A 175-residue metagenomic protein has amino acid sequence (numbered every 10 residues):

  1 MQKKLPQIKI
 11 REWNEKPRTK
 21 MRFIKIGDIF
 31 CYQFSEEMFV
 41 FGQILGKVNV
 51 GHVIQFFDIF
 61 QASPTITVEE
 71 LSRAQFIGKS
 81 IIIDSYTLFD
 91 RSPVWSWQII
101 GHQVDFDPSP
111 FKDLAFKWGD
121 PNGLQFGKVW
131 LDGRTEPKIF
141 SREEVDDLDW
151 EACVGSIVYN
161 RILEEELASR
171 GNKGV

Functional and structural regions predicted by a protein language model:
M1-V50: Short N-terminal edge-element motif at the start of the domain
K4, E15, M21, S35-E36 (+7 more regions): Residue-level signal for the start and early helices of compact helical domains
T19, T65-T67, T87, T135: Residue-identity detector for threonine
I26-C31, M38-L45, V53-I59, K79-D84 (+1 more regions): Ordered hydrophobic segments in well-structured contexts
H52-I77: Short solvent-exposed strand/turn elements
Q75-V175: Beta-strand-rich cores of mature extracytoplasmic or soluble domains
